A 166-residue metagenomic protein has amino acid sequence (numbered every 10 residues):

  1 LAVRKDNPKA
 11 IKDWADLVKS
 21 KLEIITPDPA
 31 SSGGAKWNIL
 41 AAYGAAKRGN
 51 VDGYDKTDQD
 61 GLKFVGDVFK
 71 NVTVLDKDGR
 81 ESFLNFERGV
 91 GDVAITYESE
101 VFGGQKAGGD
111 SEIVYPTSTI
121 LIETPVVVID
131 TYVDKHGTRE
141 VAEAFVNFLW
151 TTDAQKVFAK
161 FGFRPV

Functional and structural regions predicted by a protein language model:
L1-R48: A conserved helix-loop-strand patch within extracytoplasmic ligand-binding domains of the periplasmic binding
A10-D13, G34-N38, A42, T57-V65 (+5 more regions): Stable alpha-helical elements in mature extracytoplasmic
W14, Y54-K56, V157-G162: Surface-exposed patches in mature extracellular/periplasmic domains of secreted proteins
D28, E98-S99, F161: Short secondary-structure boundary segments
G49-T117: Ligand-binding pocket segment of bilobal, Venus flytrap-like solute-binding proteins
L121-E123: Short, solvent-exposed loop/turn segments at the edges of secondary structure
V133-V166: Extracellular/periplasmic juxtamembrane helices and adjacent flexible linkers that interface with membrane partners
